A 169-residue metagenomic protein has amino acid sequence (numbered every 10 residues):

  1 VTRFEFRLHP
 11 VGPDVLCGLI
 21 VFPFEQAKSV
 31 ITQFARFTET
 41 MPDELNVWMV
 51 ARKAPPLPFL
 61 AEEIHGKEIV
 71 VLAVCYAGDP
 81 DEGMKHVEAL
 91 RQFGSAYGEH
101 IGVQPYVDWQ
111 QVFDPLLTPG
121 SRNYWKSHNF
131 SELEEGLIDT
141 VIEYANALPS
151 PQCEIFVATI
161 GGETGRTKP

Functional and structural regions predicted by a protein language model:
V1-P169: Soluble FAD-dependent oxygen oxidases
